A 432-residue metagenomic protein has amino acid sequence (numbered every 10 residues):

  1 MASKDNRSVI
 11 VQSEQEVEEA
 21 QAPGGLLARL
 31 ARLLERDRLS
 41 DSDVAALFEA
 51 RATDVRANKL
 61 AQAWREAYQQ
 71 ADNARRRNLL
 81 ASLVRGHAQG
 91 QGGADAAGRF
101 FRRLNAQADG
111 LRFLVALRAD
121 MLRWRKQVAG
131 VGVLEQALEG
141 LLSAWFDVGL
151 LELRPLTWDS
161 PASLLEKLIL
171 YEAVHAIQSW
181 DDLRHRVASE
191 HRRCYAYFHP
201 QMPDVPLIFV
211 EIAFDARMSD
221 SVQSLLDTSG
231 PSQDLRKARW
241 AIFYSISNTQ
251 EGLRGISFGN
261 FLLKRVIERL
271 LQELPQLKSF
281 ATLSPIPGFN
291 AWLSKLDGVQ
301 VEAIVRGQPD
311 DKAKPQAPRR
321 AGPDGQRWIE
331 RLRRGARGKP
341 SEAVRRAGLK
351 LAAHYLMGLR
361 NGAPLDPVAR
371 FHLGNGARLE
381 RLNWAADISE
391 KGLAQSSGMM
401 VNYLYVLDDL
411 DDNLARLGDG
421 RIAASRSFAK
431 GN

Functional and structural regions predicted by a protein language model:
M1-N432: Extended, composition-driven regions rather than compact fold-specific motifs
